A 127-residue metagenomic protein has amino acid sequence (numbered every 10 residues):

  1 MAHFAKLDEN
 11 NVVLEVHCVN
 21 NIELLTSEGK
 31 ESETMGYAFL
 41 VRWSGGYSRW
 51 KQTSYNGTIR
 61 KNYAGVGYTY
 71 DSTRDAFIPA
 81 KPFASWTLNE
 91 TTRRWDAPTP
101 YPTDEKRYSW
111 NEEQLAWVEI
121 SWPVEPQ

Functional and structural regions predicted by a protein language model:
M1-Q127: Viral virion structural and adsorption modules
